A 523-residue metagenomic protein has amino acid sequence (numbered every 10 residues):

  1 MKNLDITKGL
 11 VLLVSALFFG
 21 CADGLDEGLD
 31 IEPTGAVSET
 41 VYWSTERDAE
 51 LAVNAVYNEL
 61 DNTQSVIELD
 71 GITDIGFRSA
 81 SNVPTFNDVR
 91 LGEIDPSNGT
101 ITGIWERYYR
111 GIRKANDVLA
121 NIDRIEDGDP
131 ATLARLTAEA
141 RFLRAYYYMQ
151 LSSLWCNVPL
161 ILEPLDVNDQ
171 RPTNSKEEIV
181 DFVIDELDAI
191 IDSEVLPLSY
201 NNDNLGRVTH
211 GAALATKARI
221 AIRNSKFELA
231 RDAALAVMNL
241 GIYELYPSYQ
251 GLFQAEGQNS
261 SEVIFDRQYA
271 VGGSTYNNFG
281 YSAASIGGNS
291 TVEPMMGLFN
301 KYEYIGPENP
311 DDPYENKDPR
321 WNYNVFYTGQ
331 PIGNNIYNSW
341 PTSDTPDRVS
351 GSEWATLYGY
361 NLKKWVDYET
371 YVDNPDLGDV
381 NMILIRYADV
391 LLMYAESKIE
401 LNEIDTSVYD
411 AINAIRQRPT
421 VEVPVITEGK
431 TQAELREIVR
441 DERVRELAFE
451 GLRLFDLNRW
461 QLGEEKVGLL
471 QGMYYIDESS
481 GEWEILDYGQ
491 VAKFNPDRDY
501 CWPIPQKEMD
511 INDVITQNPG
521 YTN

Functional and structural regions predicted by a protein language model:
M1-P33: Bacterial Sec-dependent N-terminal signal peptides
C21-D23, S65, V83, D95 (+6 more regions): Long, intrinsically disordered, low-complexity segments
A22-P84, V180, D188-A189, S193-E194 (+3 more regions): An aromatic- and glycine-enriched ligand-binding surface/loop that stacks and positions planar moieties
T45-N54, N58-Q64, P84-W155, D169-E178 (+4 more regions): Conserved, well-structured interaction surfaces
K114, I179, E186, A233 (+1 more regions): Alpha-helical solenoid repeat scaffolds, predominantly canonical TPR units
V325-I415: C-terminal substrate/ligand-recognition segments
